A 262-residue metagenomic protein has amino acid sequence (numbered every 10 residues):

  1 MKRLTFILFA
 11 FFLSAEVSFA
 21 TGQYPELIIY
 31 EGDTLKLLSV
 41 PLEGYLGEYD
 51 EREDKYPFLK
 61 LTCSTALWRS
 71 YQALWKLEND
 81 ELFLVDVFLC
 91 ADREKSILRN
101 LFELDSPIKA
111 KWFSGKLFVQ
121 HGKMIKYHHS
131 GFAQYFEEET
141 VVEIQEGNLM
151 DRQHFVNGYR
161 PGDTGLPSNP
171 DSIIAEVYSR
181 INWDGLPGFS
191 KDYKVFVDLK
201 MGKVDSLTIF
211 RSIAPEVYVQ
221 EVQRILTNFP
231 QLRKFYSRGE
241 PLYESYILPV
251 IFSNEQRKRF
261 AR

Functional and structural regions predicted by a protein language model:
M1-P25: Bacterial Sec-dependent N-terminal signal peptides
F19-S96: Start-of-domain marker
A66-L67, D184-S190: Short loop/turn motifs at secondary-structure junctions and domain boundaries
V85-Y135: An exposed acidic His-Trp-rich patch
N148-L186, Q223-P230: Acidic, low-complexity proline/glycine/alanine-rich linker and hinge segments
P187-I213, L226: Short tight loops/turns at secondary-structure junctions
E216-V217, V222-R262: Short, positively biased Gly/Pro-containing turn/loop motifs at secondary-structure boundaries
